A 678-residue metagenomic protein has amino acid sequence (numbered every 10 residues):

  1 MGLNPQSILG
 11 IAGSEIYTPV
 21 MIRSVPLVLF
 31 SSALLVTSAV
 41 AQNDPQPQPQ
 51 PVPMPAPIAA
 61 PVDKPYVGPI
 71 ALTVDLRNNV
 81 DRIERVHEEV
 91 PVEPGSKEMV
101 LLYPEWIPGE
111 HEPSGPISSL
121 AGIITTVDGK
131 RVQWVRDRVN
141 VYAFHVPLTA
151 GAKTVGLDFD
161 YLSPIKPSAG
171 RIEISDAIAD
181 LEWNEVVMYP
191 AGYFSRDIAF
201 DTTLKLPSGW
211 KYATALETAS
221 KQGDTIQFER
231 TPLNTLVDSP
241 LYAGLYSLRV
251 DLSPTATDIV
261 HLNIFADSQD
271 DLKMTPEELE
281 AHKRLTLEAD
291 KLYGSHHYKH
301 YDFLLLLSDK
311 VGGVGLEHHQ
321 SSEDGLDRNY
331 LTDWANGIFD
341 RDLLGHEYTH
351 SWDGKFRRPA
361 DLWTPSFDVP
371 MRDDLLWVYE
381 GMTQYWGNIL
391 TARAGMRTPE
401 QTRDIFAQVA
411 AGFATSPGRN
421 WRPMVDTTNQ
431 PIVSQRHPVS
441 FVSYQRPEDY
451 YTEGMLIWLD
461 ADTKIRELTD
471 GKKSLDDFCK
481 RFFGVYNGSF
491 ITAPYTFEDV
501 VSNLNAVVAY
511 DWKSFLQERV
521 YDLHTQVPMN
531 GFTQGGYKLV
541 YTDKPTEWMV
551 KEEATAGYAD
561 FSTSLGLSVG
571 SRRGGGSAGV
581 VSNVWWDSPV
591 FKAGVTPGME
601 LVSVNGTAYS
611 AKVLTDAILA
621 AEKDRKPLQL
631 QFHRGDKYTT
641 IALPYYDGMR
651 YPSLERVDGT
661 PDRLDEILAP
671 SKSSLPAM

Functional and structural regions predicted by a protein language model:
P26-T37: Bacterial N-terminal signal peptides
Q42-N79: N-terminal, polar/Ser/Thr-rich
P53, L102-R131, A199, T203-K211 (+1 more regions): Solvent-exposed beta-hairpin/edge-strand motifs
L76-N79, G109-S175: A surface-exposed beta-strand-loop module
P116-G122, V186, D197-A213, E217 (+6 more regions): Zn2+-dependent metallopeptidase catalytic core
D158-S247: Extended, low-hydrophobicity, Ser/Thr/Pro/Gly-biased non-transmembrane segments
D251-L376, M382, W386: Juxtacatalytic substrate-recognition/specificity segment
G387, R397-M678: C-terminal recognition in membrane/secretory proteostasis and scaffolding
